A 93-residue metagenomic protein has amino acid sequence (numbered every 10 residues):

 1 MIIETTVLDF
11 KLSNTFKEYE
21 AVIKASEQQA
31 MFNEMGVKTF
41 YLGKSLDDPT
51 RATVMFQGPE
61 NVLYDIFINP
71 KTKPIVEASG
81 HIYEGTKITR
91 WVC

Functional and structural regions predicted by a protein language model:
M1-K73, E84-C93: Short S/T/G/P-rich N-terminal loop/turn motif that feeds into the first structured element of a domain
E77-S79: Short, exposed beta-strand-loop hairpins at the edges of beta-sheets in extracellular/periplasmic proteins
